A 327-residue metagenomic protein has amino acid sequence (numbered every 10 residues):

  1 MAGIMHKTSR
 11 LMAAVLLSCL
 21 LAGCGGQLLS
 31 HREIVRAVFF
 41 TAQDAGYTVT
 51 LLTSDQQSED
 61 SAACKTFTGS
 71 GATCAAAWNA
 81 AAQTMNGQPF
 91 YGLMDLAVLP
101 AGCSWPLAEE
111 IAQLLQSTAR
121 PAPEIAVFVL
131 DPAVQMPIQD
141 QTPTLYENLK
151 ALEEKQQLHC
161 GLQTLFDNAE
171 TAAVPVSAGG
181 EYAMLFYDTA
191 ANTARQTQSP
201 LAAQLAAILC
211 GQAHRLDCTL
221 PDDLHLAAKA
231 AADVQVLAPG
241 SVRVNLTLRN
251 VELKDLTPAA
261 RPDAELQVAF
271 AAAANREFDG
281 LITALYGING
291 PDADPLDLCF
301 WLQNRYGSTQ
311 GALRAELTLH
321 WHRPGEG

Functional and structural regions predicted by a protein language model:
A2, R10-L11, S18-G327: Membrane-proximal alpha-helical signals and transmembrane carboxylates
